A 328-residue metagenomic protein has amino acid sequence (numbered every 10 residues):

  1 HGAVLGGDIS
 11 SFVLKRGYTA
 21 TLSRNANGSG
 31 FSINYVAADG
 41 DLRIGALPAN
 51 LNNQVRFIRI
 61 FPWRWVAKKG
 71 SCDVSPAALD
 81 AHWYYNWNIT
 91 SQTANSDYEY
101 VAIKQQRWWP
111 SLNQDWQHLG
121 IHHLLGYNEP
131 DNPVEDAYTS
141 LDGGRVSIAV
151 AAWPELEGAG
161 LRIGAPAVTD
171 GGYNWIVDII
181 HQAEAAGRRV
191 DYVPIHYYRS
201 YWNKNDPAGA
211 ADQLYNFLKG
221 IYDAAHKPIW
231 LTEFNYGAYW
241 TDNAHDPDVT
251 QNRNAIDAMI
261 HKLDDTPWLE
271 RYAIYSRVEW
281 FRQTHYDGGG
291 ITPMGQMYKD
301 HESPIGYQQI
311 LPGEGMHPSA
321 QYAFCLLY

Functional and structural regions predicted by a protein language model:
H1-K69, D73-D80, S91-T93, P293 (+2 more regions): Compact beta-sheet-dominated domain cores in extracellular/mature segments
V66-L124: N-terminal carbohydrate-binding/catalytic regions of secreted carbohydrate-active enzymes
Y84-Q92, Q106-Q117, S147-A151, T169-A185 (+2 more regions): Alpha-helical scaffolding within the catalytic cores of extracellular/periplasmic polymer-degrading hydrolases
D97, V101, T241-D242, D246-P247 (+1 more regions): Aromatic-rich peripheral "rim/lid" segments of glycoside hydrolase catalytic domains that contact and position glycan
H118-L141, G164-D170, V190-Y201, W230-F234 (+1 more regions): Active-site groove signature of glycoside hydrolases
N128, V177-G220, K227-W240, I274-R277: Aromatic- and acid-rich polysaccharide-binding/catalytic face of secreted or lumenal carbohydrate-active enzymes
I148-R162, A224: Active-site neighborhood of glycoside hydrolase catalytic domains
L214-L269: Catalytic-core region of carbohydrate-active enzymes that cleave or remodel glycosidic bonds
